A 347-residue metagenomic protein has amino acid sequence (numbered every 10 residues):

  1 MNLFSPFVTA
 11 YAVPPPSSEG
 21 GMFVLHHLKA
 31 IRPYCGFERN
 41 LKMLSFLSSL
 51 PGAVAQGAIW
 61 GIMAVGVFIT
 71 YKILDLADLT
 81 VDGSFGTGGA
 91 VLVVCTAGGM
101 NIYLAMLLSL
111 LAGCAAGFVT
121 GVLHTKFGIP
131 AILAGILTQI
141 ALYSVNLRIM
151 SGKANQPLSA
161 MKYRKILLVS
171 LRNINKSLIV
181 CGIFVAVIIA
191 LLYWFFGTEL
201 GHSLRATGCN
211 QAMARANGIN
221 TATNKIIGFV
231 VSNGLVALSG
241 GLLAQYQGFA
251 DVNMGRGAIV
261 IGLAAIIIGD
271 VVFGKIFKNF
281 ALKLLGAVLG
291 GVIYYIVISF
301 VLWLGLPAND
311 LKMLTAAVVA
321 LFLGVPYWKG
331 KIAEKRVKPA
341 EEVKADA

Functional and structural regions predicted by a protein language model:
T9, G20, A30-M43, V325-A347: Transmembrane alpha-helical segments of polytopic membrane transport and secretion proteins
R32-M63, G99-L104, I166-S170, I174 (+1 more regions): Membrane-interfacial amphipathic/re-entrant helices at transmembrane-helix boundaries
S48-N101, M106, V122-F127, I267-F277: Single transmembrane alpha-helix segments in multi-pass membrane proteins
M100-I140, V145, V185-A186, G290 (+1 more regions): Alpha-helical transmembrane segments within multi-pass membrane transporters and channels
A116, I174-I259: Helix-loop-helix "hairpin" substructures at the membrane interface of multi-pass membrane proteins
A131, G135-G197, I227, D251-V252 (+1 more regions): Transmembrane helix-bundle core of multi-pass membrane transporters and related energy-transducing complexes
C209-A216, N220-T223, L282-L285, V297-A347: Cytosolic-side transmembrane-helix boundaries in multi-pass membrane proteins
V236, G240, Y246-M313: Transmembrane alpha-helical segments in multi-pass inner-membrane proteins
